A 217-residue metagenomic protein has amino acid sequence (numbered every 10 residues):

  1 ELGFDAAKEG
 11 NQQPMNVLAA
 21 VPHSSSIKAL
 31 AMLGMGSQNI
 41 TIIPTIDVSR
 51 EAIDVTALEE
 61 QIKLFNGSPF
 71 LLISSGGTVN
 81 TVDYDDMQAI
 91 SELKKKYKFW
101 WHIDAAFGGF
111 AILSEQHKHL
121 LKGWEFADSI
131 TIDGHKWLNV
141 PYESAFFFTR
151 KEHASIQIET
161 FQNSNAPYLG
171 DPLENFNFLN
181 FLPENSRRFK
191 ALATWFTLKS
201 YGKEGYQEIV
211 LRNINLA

Functional and structural regions predicted by a protein language model:
E1-I156: Conserved PLP-enzyme active-site core in the AAT-like
T78, L113, K122-A217: Active-site C-terminal subdomain of aminotransferase-like
